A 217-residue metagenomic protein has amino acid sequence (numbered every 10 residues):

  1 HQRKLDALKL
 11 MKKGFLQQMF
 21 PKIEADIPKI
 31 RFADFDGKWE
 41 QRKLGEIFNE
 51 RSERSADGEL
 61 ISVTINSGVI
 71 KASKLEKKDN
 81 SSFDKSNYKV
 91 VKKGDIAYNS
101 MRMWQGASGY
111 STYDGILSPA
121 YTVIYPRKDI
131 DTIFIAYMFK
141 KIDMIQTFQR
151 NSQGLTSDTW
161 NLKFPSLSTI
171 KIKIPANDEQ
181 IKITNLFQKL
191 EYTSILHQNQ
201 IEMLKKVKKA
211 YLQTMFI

Functional and structural regions predicted by a protein language model:
H1-E40, D178-I217: Amphipathic alpha-helical segments with low aromatic content
I30-A33, N80, T122-R127, T169-I174: Short, well-ordered beta-strand elements within core beta-sheets of diverse protein domains
R31-S55: Non-catalytic DNA-recognition/assembly elements of restriction-modification systems
L44, N151-S157: Basic chromatin DNA-binding modules
F48-S82: DNA target-recognition patches
A72-K77, F83-I145, K163: A short beta-sheet element
G115-T122, L155-D178: A short glycine-rich beta-alpha junction/loop motif
